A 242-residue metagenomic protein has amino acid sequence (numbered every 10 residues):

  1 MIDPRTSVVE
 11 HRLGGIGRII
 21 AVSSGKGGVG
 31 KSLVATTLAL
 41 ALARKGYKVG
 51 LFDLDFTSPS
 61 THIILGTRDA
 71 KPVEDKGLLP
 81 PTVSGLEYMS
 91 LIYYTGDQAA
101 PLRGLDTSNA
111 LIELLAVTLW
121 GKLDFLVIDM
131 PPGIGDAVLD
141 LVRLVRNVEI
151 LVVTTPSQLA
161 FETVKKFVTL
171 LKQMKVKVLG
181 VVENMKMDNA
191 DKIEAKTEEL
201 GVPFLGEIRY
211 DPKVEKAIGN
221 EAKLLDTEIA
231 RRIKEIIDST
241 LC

Functional and structural regions predicted by a protein language model:
M1-G25, A70: Extreme N-terminal, non-catalytic leader segments that precede Walker-type/kinase nucleotide-binding cores
I2, F125-K216: Conserved catalytic-core segment of NTP-binding enzymes
I16, G27, D53, T61 (+7 more regions): Residue-level signature of catalytic and energy-coupling elements of molecular machines, predominantly ATP/GTP-dependent
R18-L54, V181: Walker A/P-loop phosphate-binding motif and the immediately C-terminal alpha-helix
K48-P101, S108, E113: Phosphate-binding loop that captures ATP/GTP phosphates
Y94-L144: Phosphate-binding/switch loop-helix module in NTP-utilizing enzymes
I218-A230: C-terminal boundary of histidine-terminating zinc-finger modules
T227-C242: Histidine-centered active-site loop/cap adjacent to the catalytic His in serine esterases/O-acetyl transfer systems
